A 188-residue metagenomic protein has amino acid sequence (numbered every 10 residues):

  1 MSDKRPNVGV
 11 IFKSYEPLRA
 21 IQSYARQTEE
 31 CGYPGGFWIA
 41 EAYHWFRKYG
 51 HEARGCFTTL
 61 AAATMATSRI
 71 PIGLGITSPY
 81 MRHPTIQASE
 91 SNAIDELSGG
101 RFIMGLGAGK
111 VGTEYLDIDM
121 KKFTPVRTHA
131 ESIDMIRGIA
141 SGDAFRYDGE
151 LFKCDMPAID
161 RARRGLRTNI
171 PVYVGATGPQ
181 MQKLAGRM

Functional and structural regions predicted by a protein language model:
M1-G73, I170: N-terminal beta1-alpha1-beta2 module of alpha/beta enzyme domains
S2-K4, I86-M188: Internal, glycine-rich beta/alpha segment that forms the wall or movable "lid" of small-molecule/cofactor binding
G9, G75, D117-K121: Short amphipathic alpha-helical segments at helix-loop
I11-Y15, A42, T77-P79, G107-V111 (+1 more regions): Active-site beta-loop-alpha junctions enriched in small/polar residues
E16, R54, M81-R82, S89 (+1 more regions): Residue-level signal for the nucleotide or nucleotide-sugar donor/cofactor binding architecture
Q22, F57, M81, A88 (+1 more regions): Glycine-rich phosphate-binding loop at the start of an alpha helix
W45-K48, Y80-P84, T113-E114: Short active-site-adjacent helix-start/loop capping segments
P71-H83: Structural motif corresponding to the early beta-alpha repeats
